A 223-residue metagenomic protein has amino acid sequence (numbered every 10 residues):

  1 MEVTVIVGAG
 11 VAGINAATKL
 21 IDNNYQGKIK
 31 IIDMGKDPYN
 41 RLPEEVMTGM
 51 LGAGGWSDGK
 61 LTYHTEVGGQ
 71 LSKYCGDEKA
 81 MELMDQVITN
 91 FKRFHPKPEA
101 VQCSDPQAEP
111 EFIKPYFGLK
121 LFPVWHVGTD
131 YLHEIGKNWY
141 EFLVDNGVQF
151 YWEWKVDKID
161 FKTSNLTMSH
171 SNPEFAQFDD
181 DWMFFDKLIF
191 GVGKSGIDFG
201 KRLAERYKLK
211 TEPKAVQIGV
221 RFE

Functional and structural regions predicted by a protein language model:
M1-G68, D105-E223: Residues forming the flavin
G49-Q102: Dinucleotide-binding Rossmann-like beta1-alpha1 core, especially the glycine-rich loop that anchors the ADP
